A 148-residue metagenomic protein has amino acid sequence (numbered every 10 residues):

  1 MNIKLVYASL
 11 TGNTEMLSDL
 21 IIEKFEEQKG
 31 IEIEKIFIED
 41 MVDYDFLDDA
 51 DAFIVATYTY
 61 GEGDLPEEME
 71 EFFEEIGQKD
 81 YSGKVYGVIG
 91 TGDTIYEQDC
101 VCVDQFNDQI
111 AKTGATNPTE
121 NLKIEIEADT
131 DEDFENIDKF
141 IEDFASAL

Functional and structural regions predicted by a protein language model:
K4, N13-M16, K24, Q28 (+2 more regions): FMN-binding flavodoxin-like domain, especially the glycine-rich phosphate-binding loop
I31-M41: A short beta-strand-loop structural module common to alpha/beta enzyme folds
D40-D43, G61: Short, catalytically relevant binding-site loops at active-site mouths
